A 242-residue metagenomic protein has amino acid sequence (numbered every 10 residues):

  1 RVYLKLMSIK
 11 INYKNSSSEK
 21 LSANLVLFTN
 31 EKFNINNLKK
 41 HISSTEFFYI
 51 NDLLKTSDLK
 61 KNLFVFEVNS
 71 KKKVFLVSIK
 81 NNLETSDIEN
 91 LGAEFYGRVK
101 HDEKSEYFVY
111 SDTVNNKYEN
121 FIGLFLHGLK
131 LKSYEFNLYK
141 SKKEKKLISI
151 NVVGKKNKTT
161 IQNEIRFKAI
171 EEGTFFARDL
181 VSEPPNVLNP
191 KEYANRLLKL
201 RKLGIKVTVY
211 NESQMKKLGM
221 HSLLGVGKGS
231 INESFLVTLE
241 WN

Functional and structural regions predicted by a protein language model:
R1-L6: Short, Lys/Arg-enriched N-terminal segments with co-localized hydrophobic residues within the first ~10-30 amino acids
M7-N242: Short amphipathic alpha-helical segment within the helicase RecA-like ATPase core that mediates nucleic-acid
